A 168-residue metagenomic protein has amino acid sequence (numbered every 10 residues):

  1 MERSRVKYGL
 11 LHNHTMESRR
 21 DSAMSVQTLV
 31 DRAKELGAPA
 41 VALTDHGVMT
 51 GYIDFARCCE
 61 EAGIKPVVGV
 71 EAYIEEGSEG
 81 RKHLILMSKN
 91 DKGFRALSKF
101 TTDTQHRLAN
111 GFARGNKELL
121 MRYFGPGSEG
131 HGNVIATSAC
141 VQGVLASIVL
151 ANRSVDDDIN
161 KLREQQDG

Functional and structural regions predicted by a protein language model:
M1-G168: Phosphodiester-processing cores and adjacent nucleic acid-binding clamps
